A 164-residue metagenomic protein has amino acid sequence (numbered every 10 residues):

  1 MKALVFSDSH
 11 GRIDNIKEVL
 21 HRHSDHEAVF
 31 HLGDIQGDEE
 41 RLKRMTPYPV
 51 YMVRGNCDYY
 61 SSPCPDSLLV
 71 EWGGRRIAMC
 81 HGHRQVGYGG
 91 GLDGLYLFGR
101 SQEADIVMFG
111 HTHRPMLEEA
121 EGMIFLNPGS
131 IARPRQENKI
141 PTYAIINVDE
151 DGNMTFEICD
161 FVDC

Functional and structural regions predicted by a protein language model:
M1-A3, L69-A78, E119-F125, V148-F156: Beta-strand-turn-beta hairpins that frame and shape the catalytic cleft of phosphate-ester-processing enzymes
M1-Y48, D58, C64-D66, G74 (+2 more regions): N-terminal active-site segment of His-dependent metallophosphoesterases
V5-S7, A28-D34, Y51-G55, A78-H81 (+2 more regions): Active-site neighborhood of phospho(di)ester-bond hydrolases with catalytic His/Asp-centered motifs
H10-D14, Q36-E40, C57-S62, Q85-Y88 (+2 more regions): Active-site environment of divalent metal-dependent phosphoester hydrolases
E40-D58, S130, E150, E157: Zn-dependent metallo-beta-lactamase
Y48, E118-A132: Short acidic, glycine/proline-enriched helix-loop-strand junctions
Y51-E103: Helix-adjacent hinge/juxtasegments
G73, Y96-E103, L126-C164: Binuclear metal-dependent phosphoesterase catalytic core
